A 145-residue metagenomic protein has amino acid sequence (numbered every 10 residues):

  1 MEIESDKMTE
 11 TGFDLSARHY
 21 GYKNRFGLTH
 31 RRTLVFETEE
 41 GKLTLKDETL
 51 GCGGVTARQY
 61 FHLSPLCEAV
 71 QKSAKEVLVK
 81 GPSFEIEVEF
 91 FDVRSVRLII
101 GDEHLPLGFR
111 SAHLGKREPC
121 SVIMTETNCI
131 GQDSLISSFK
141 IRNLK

Functional and structural regions predicted by a protein language model:
M1-K145: CBM-like, beta-strand-rich accessory domains located in the C-terminal region of large, secreted polysaccharide-active
